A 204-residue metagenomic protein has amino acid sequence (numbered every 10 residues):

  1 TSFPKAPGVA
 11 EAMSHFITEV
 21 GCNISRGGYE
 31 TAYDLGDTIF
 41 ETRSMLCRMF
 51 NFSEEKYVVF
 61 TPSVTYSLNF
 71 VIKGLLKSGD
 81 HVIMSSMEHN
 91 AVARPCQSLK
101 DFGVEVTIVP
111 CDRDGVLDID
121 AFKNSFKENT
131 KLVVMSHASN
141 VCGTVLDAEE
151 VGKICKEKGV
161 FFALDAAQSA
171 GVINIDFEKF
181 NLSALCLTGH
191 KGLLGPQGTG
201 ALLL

Functional and structural regions predicted by a protein language model:
T1-L204: Pyridoxal 5′-phosphate
